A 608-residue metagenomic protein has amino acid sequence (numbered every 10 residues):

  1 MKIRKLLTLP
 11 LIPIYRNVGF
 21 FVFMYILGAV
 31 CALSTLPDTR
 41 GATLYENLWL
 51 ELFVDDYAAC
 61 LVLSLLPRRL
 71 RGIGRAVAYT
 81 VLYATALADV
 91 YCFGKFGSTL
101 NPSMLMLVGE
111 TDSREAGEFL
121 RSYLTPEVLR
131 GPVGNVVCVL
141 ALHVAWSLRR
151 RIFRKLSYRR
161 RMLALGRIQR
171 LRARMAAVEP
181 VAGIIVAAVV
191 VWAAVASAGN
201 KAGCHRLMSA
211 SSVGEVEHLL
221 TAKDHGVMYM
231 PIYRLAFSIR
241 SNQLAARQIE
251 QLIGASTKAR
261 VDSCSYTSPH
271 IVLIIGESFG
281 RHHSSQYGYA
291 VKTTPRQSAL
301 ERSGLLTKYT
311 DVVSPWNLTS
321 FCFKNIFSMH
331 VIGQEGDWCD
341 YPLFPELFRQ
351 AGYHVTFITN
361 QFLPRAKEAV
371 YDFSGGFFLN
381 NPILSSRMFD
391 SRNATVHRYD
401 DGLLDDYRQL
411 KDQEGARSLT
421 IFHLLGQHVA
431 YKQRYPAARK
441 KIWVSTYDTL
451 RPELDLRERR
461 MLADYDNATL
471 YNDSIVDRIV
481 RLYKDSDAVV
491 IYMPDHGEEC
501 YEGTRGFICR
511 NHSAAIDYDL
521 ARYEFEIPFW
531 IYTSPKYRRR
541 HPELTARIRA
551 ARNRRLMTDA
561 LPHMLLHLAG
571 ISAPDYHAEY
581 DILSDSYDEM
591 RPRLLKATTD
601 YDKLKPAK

Functional and structural regions predicted by a protein language model:
M1-L219: Transmembrane and membrane-interface helices of multi-pass, inner-membrane envelope-modifying transferases
C60, D405-R408, T446-Y492, I531 (+2 more regions): A long, amphipathic alpha-helix that forms part of the scaffold/cap immediately adjacent to metal-dependent active
D89, D390, Q427, E498 (+1 more regions): Extracellular glycan-modifying ectodomains
A187-T449, E526, M557-D588: Active-site-proximal alpha/beta segments of enzymes that process anionic O-linked groups
G288-K292, I491-H541, A578, L583: Histidine-centered active-site microenvironments of extracellular/periplasmic hydrolases and transferases
N325, R387-F389, L450-M461, R540-R547: Short glycine/proline-rich turn/loop motifs
E335-P342, R459-Y471, A514-I527, R538-L565 (+1 more regions): A short beta-strand-to-alpha-helix junction
E502, T545-R552, L556-T558, G570-L604: Polar, surface-exposed loop/tail segments that function as active-site lids or cofactor/substrate-recognition elements
